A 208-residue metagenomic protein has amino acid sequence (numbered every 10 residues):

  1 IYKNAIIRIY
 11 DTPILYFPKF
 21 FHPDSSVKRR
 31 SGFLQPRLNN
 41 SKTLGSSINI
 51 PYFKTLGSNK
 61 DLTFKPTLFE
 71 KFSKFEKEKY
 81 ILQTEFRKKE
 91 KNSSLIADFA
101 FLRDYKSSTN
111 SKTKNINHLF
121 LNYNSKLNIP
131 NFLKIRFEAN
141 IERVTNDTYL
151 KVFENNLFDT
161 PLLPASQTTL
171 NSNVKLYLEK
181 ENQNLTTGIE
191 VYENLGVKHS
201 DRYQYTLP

Functional and structural regions predicted by a protein language model:
Y2-P208: Outer-membrane beta-barrel proteins and related beta-barrel translocases across Gram-negative bacteria
